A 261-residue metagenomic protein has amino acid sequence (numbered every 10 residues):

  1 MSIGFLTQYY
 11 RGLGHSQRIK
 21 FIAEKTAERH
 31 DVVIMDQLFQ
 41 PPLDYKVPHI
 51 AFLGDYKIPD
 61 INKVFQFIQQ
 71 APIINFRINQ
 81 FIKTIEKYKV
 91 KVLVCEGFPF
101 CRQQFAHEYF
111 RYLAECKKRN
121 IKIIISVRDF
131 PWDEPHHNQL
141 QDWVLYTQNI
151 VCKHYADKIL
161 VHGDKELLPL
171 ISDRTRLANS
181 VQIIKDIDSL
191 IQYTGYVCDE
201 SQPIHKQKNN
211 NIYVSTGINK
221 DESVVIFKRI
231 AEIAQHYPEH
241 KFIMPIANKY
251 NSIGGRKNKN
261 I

Functional and structural regions predicted by a protein language model:
M1-G12, C95-G97, Y213: Nucleotide-activated donor-dependent transferases that construct or modify glycoconjugates
G4, Y10, K25-P72, I78 (+2 more regions): Conserved nucleotide-sugar phosphate-binding/catalytic loop shared by glycosyltransferases and other
T7-K20, K220-V224: A short, glycine/small-residue-rich beta-strand->loop->alpha-helix junction that serves as a flexible
A23, R176, Q192-I261: Donor-nucleotide binding loops and adjacent catalytic segments primarily of GT-B fold Leloir glycosyltransferases
V33-Q37, I125-S126, I159-G163, K241-A247: Short internal beta-strands
I82-F105, I124: Short N-terminal targeting/anchoring amphipathic segment
K91-V92, K158, N211: Structural motif
R111-Y193: Active-site-proximal region of nucleotide-activated glycan assembly enzymes, centered on histidine/acidic-rich loops
